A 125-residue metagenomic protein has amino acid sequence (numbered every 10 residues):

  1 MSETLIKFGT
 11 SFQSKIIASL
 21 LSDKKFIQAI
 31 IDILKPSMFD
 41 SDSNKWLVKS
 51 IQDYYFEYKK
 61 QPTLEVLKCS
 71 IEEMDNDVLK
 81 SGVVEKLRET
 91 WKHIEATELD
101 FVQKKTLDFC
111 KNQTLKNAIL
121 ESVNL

Functional and structural regions predicted by a protein language model:
M1-F109: Noncatalytic partner-interaction/assembly domains of nucleic-acid and motor enzyme complexes, especially the accessory
T114-L125: Short secondary-structure subsegments characteristic of cysteine-rich extracellular domains
